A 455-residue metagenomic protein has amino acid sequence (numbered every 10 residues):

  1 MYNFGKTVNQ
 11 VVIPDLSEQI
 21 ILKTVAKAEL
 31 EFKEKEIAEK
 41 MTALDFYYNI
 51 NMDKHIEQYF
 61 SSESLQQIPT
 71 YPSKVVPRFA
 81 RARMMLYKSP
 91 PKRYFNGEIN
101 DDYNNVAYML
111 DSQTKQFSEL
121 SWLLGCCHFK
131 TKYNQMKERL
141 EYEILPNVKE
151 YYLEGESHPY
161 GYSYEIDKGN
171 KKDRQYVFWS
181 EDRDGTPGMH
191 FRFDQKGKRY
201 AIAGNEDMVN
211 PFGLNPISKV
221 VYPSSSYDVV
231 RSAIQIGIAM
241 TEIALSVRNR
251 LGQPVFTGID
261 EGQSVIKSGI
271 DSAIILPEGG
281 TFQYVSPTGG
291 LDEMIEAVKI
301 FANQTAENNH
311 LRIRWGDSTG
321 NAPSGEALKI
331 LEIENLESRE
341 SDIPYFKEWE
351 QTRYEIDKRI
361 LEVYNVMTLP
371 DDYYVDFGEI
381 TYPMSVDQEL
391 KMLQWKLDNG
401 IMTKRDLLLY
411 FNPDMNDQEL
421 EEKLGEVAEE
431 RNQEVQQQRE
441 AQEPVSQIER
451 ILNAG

Functional and structural regions predicted by a protein language model:
M1-L140, G455: Extended, helix-rich architectural segments
Y2-K6, Q263, G269-P277, F282-P287 (+4 more regions): C-terminal anchoring/interaction modules
Y2-L22, K27-S61, Y222-I243, I266-L291 (+4 more regions): Short, charge-rich amphipathic segments
E34, Y71, R81, S112-E119 (+8 more regions): Intrinsically disordered, low-complexity boundary segments flanking structured domains
N51, L110-T114, L120-H128, G237-G262 (+8 more regions): Short secondary-structure junctions and interdomain/linker hinges
N100, A107-D111, E119, S226-A233 (+4 more regions): Generic detection of long, well-ordered alpha-helical segments
E119-L124, H128-K219: Extended, regular secondary-structure scaffolds
Y200-E334, V363-M367, V375: Extended, charged amphipathic alpha-helical segments
